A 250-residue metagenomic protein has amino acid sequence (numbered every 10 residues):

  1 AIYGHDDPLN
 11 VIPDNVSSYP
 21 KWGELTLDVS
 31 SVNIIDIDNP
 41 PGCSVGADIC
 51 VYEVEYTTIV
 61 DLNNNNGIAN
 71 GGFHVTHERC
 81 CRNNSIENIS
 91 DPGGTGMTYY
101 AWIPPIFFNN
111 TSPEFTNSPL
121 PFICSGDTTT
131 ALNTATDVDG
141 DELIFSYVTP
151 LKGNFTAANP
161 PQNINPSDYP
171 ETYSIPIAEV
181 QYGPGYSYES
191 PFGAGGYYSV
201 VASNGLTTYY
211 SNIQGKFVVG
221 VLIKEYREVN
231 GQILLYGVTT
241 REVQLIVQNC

Functional and structural regions predicted by a protein language model:
A1-C250: Long, compositionally biased, intrinsically disordered segments
